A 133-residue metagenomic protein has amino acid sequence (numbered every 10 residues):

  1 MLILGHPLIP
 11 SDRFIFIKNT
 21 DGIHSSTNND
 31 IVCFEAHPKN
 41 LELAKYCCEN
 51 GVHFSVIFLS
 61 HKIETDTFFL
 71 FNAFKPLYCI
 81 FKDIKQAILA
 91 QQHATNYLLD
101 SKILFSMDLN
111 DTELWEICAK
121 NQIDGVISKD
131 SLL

Functional and structural regions predicted by a protein language model:
L4-H6, I15-G22, D30-K39, V52-I63 (+4 more regions): Catalytic beta/alpha-barrel core
T27, F74, N121: Structured loop/turn residues at beta-strand edges in well-structured enzyme cores
K45-C48, Q91: Residue-level detector of alpha-helical secondary structure
T112-N121: Catalytic cores of alpha/beta
S131-L133: C-terminal helical cap(s) of enzyme catalytic domains, especially alpha/beta-barrels
